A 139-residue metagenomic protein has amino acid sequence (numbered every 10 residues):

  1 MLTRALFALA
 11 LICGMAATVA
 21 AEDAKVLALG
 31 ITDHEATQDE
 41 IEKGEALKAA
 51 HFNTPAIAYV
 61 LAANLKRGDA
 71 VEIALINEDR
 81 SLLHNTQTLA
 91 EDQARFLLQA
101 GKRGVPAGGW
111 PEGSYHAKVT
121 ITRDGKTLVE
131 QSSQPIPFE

Functional and structural regions predicted by a protein language model:
L6-A16: Bacterial N-terminal signal peptides
A17-A56, E139: Short, compositionally biased P/S/T/A/G/V-rich stretches that sit at domain boundaries
I57-A63, A74: Short edge beta-strand/loop segments characteristic of extracellular beta-sandwich folds
A74-L82, D124-K126: Change "in extracellular beta-sheet-rich domains … of secreted and cell-surface proteins" to "in beta-sheet-rich domains
L82-A94, Q134: Solvent-exposed serine/threonine-rich low-complexity stretches and specific carbohydrate-binding patches
D92-V105: Aromatic sugar-binding surface patches on proteins that engage polysaccharides or sugar-phosphate polymers
P111-T122: A short tyrosine-centered beta-strand micro-motif
T127-E139: Short beta-strand elements
